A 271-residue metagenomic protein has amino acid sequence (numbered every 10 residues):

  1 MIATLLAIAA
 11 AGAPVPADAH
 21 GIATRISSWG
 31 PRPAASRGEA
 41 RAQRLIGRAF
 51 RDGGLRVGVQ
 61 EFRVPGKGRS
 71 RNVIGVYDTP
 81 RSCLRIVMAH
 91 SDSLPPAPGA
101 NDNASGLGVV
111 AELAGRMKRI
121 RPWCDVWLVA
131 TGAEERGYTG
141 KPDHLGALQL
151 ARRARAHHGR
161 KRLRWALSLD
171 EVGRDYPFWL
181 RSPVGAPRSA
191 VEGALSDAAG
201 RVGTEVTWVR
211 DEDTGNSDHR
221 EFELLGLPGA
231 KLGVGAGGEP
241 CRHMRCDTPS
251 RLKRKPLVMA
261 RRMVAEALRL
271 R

Functional and structural regions predicted by a protein language model:
I2-A10: Sec-dependent N-terminal signal peptides
A10-A40, G53, D92, W165 (+2 more regions): N-terminal capping segment at the start of a domain
A13, S27-A40, E61-V64, L94-N103 (+4 more regions): Second-shell loop/turn segments in exported
I22-D78: A non-catalytic alpha/beta surface segment that caps or lines the substrate-entry region of metallo-dependent hydrolase
A23-A34, F50-G54, Y77, P98 (+6 more regions): Sec/Tat-exported extracytoplasmic proteins
V59, I74, R85-M88, W127-A130 (+2 more regions): Structural recognition of the beta-strand scaffold that forms the well-ordered cores of secreted hydrolase catalytic
L94-A194, A198, D211, G215 (+1 more regions): Acidic/histidine-rich catalytic neighborhood of metal-dependent amide-processing enzymes
V172-R271: Active-site-adjacent substrate-binding region of metalloamidase/peptidase-like peptide-processing proteins
